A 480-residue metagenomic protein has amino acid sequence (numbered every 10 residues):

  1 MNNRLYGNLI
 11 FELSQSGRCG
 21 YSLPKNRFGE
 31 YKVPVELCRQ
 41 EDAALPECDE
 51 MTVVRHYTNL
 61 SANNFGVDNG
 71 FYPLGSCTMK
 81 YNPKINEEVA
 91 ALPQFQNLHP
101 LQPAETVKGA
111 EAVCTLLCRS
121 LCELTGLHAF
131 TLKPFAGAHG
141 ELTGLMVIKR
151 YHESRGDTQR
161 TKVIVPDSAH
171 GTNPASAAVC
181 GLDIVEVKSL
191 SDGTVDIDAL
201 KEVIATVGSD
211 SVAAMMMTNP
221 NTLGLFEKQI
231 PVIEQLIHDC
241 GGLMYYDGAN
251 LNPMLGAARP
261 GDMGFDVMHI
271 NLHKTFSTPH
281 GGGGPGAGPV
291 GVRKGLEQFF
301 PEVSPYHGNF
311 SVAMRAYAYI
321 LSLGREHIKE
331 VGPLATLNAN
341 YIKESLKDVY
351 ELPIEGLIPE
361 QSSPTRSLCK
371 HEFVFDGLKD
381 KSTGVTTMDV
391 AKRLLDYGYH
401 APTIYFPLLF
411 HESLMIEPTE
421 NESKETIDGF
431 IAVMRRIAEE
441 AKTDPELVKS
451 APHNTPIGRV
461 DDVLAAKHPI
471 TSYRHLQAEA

Functional and structural regions predicted by a protein language model:
M1-A129, E153, A258, I320-A480: Non-catalytic terminal extensions of PLP-dependent enzymes
F65-I85, K133-G144, F276-G291, N309-V312 (+1 more regions): Conserved phosphate/anionic-ligand binding catalytic regions in large, soluble enzymes, centered on
G109-A112, H139-P301, V385, E412: Conserved PLP-enzyme active-site core in the AAT-like
H128-P134, K162-V165: A short, small-residue-rich loop immediately preceding and capping a beta-strand
P134, S189, M217-P220, F375-G377 (+1 more regions): Short glycine-centered, acidic/aromatic-flanked micro-motifs in structured strand/loop junctions that mark active-site
S176-A178, H307-S311, P364, I404-L408: A glycine-rich, aromatic-flanked flexible loop/lid motif
P285-K343: Mobile "lid/hinge" segments at catalytic clefts and subdomain interfaces of large enzymes
